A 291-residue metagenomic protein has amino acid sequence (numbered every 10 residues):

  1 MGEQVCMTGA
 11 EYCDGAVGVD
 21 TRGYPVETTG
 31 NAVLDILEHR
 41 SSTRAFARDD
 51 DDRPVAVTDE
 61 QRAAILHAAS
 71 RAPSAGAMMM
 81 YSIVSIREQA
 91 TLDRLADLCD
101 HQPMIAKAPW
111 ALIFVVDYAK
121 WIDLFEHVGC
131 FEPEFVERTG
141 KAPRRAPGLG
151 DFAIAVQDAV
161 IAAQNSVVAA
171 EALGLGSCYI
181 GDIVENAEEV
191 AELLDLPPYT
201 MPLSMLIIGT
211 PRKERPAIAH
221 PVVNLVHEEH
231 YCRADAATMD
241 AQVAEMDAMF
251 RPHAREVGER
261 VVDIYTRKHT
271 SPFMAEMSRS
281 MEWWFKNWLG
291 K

Functional and structural regions predicted by a protein language model:
M1-K291: Acidic, surface-exposed loops and disordered segments
